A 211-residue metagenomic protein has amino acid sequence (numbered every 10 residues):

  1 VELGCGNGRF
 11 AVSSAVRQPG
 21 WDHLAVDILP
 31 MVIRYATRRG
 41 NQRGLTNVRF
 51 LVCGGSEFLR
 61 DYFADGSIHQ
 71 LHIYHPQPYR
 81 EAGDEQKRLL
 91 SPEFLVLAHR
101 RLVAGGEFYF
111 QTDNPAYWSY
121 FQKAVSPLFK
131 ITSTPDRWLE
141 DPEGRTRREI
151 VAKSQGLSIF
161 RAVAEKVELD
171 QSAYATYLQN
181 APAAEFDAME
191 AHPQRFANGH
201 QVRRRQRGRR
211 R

Functional and structural regions predicted by a protein language model:
G4-G8: Class I SAM-dependent methyltransferase "Motif I" SAM/SAH-binding loop
L29: Conserved SAM/SAH-binding beta-strand->alpha-helix loop
A36: Conserved SAM-binding loop
G40-D65: S-adenosyl-L-methionine
L90-A104: A short glycine-rich, Lys/Arg-flanked "PGG" loop and its adjoining helix->strand segment in the class I
G105-T112: Conserved beta-strand signature within the Rossmann-like core of class I S-adenosyl-L-methionine
S133-R211: SAM/dcSAM-binding transferase cores
